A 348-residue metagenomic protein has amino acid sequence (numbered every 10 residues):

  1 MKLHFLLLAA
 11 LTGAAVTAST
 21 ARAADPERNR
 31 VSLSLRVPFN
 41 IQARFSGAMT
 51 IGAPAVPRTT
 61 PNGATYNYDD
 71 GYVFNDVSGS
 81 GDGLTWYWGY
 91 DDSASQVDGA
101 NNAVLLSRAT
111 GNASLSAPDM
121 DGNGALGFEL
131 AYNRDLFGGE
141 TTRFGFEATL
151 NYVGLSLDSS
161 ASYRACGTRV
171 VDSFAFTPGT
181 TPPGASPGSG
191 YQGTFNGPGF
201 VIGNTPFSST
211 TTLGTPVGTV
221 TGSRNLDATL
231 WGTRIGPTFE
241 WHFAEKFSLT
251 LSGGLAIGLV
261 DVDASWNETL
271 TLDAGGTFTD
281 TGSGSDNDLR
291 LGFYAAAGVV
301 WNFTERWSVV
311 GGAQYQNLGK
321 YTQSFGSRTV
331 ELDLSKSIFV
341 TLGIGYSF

Functional and structural regions predicted by a protein language model:
M1-R28: Cleavable N-terminal export/targeting peptides
A21-L136, G345-S347: Short glycine/proline- and aromatic-enriched beta-strand/turn motifs that initiate or cap beta-hairpins
R22-N29, G122, N133-F146, L157-S159 (+2 more regions): Short loop/turn motifs that connect adjacent beta-strands in outer-membrane beta-barrel proteins
L35-I41, L150-S156, L255-D263, Y315-G319 (+1 more regions): Transmembrane beta-strands of outer-membrane beta-barrel pores
S46-A48, G99-N123, L155-L230, V260-R290 (+1 more regions): Extracellular/periplasm-exposed beta-strand and loop segments of Gram-negative cell-envelope proteins, dominated by
G52-P54, T149-V153, A165-V170, G254-A256 (+1 more regions): Amphipathic alpha-helical scaffolding segments
F128-R134, A148-L150, T233-W241, G253-I257 (+3 more regions): Residues on the lipid-exposed face of transmembrane beta-strands in outer-membrane beta-barrel proteins
R290-F293, G298-F348: Predominantly the C-terminal beta-signal and adjacent terminal strand-loop region of outer-membrane beta-barrel
